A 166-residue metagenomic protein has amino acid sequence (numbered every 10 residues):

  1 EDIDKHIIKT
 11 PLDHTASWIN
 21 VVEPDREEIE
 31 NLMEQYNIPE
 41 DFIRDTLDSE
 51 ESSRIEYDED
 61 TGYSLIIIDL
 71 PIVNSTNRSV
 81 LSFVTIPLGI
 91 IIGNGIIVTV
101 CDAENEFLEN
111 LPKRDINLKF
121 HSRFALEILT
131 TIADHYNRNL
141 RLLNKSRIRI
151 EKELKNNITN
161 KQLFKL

Functional and structural regions predicted by a protein language model:
E1-L166: Peripheral, non-transmembrane regulatory/ligand-interaction domains of membrane transport proteins
